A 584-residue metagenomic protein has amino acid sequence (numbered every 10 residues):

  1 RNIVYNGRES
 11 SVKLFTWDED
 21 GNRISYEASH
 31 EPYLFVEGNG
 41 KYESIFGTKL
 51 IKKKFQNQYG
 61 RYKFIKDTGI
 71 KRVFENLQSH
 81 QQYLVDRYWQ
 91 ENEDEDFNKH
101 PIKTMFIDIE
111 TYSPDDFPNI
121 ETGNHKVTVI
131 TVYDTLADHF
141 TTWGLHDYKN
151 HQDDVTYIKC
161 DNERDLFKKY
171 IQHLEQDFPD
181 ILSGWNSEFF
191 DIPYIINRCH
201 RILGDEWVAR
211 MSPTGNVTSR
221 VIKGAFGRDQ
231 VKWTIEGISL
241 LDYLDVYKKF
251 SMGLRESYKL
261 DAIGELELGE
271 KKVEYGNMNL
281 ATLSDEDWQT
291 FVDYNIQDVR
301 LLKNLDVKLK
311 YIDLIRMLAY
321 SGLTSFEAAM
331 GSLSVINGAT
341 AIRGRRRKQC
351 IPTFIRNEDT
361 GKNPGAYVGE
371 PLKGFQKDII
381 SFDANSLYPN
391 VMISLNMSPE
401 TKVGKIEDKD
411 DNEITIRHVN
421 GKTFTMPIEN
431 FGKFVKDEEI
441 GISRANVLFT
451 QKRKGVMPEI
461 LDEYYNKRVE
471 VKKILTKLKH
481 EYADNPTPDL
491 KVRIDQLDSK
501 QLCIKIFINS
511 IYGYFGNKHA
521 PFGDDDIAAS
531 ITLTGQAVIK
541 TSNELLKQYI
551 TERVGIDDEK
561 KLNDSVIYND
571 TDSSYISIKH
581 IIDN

Functional and structural regions predicted by a protein language model:
R1-F178, Q297, L301-Y320, A329-G365 (+6 more regions): DnaQ-like (DEDDh/DEDDy) 3′-5′ exonuclease domain used for proofreading and 3′-end trimming on nucleic acids
N57-K63, T68, F74, Q82 (+3 more regions): Conserved catalytic core of nucleic-acid polymerases
I107-I109, S187, Y243, F382-A384 (+2 more regions): Residues immediately flanking
T135-A137, I263-E270, I506-Y514: Glycine-rich, acidic and aromatic/proline-enriched surface loops and short helix-turn segments that act as binding
F140-T142, N150-Y157, D161, F178 (+4 more regions): Active-site-proximal helix-loop-helix substrate-binding element of RNase H-like nuclease domains
Y170-Y194: Proline-aspartate-enriched helix->loop->beta-strand connector
P179-S187, L318, V554-G555, I567: Short glycine-rich phosphate-binding loop at a beta-alpha junction
M278-E400, K405-I406, P488-L545, R553 (+2 more regions): Common nucleic-acid-contacting/processivity interface regions adjacent to the catalytic cores of nucleic-acid enzymes
